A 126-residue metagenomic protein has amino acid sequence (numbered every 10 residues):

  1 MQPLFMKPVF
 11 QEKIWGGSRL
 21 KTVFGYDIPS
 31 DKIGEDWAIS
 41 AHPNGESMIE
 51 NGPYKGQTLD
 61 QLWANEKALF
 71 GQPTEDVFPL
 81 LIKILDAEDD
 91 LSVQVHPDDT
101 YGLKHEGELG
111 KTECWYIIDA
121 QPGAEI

Functional and structural regions predicted by a protein language model:
M1-I126: Transition-metal
